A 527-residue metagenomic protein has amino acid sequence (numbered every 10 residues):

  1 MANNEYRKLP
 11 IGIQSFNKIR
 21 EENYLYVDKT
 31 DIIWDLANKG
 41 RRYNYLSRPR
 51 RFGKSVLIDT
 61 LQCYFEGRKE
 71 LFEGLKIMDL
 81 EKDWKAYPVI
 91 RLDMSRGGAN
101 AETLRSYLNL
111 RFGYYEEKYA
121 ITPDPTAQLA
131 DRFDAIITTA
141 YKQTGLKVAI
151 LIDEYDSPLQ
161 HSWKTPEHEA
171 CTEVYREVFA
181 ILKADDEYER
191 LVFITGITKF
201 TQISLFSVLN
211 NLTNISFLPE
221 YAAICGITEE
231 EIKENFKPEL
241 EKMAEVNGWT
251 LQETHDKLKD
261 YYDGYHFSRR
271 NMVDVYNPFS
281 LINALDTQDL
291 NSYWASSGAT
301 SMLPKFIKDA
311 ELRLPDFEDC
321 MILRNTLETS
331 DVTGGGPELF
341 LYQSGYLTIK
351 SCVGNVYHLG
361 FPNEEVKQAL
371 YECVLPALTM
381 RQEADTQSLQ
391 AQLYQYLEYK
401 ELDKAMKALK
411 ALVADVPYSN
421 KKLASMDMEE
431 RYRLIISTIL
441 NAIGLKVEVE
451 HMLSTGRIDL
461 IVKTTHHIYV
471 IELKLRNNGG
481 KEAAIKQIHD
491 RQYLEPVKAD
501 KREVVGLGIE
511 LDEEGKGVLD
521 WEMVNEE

Functional and structural regions predicted by a protein language model:
M1-M428, I443-L445: Phosphate-binding site recognition
A140-T144, I439-T465: Active-site metal-binding core of divalent-cation-utilizing nuclease and nuclease-like domains
A149, H467-I471, V505: Structural motif
E169-Y175, L475-L494: Mg2+/Mn2+-dependent nuclease catalytic core
V178-D185, L339-L347, S437-A442, Q487-L507: Metal-dependent nuclease catalytic cores in nucleic-acid-processing enzymes, especially RNase H-like/related
I436, L460-N477, R491: Conserved catalytic cores of phosphodiester-cleaving nucleases, focusing on short active-site segments
P496, D500-E527: Domain-level recognition of nuclease-like catalytic cores that cleave nucleotide substrates
